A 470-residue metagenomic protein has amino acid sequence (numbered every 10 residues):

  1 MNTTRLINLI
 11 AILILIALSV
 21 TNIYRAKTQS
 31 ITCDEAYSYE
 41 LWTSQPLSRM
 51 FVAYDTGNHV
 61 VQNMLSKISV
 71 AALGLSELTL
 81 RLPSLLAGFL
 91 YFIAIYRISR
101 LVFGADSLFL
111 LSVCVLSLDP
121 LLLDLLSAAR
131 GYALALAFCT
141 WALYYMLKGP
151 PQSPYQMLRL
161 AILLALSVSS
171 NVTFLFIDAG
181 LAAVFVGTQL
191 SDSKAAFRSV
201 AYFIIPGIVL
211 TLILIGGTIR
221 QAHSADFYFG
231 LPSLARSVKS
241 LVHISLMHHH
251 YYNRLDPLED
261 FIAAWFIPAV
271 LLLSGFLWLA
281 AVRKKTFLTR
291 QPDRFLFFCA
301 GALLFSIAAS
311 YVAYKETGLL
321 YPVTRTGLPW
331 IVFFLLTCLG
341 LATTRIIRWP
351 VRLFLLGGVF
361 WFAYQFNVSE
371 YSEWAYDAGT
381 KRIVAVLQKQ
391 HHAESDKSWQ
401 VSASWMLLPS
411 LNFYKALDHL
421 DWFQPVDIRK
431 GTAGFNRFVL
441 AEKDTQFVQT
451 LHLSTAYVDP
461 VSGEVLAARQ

Functional and structural regions predicted by a protein language model:
M1-R5: Short, Lys/Arg-rich, polar N-terminal cytosolic tail immediately upstream of the first transmembrane signal-anchor
A11, L15-F103, S107-R352, G357-N436 (+2 more regions): Membrane-proximal helix-loop-helix interfaces that form the catalytic/acceptor-binding platform of multi-pass membrane
S462-Q470: Core SAM-dependent methyltransferase catalytic element
